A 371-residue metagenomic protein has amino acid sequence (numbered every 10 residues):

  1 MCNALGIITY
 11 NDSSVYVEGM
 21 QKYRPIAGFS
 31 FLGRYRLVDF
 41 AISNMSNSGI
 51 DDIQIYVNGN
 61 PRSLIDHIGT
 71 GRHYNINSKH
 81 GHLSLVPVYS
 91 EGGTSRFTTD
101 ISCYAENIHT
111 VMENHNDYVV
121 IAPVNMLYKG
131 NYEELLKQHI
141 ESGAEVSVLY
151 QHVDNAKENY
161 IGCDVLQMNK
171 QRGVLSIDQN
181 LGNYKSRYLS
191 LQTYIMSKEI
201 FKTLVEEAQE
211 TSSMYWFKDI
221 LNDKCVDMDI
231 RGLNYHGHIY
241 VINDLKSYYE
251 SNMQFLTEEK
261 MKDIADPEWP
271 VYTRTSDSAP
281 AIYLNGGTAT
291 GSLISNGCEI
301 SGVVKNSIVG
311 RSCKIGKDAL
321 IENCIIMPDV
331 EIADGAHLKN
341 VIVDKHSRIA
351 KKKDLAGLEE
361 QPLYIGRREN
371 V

Functional and structural regions predicted by a protein language model:
M1-N252, I365: Unchanged
M1-Y10, E199, A208-V371: Left-handed beta-helix
